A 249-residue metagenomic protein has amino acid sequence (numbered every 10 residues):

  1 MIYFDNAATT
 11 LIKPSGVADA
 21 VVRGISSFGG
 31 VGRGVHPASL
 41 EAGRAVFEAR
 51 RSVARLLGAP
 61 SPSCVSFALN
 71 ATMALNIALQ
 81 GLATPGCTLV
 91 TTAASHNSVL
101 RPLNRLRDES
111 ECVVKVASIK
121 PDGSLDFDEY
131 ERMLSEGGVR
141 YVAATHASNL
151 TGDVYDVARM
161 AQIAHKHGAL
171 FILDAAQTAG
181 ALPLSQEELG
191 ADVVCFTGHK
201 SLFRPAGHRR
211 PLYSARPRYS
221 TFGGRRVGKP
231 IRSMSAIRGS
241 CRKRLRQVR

Functional and structural regions predicted by a protein language model:
M1-R249: Pyridoxal 5′-phosphate
